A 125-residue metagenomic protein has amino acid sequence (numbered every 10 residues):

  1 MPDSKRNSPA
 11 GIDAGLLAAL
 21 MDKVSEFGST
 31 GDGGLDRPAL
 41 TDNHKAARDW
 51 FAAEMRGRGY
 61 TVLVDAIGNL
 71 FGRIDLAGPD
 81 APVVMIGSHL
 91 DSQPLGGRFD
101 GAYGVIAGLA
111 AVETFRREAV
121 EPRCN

Functional and structural regions predicted by a protein language model:
M1-G31: N-terminal hydrophobic or amphipathic helices/low-complexity stretches enriched in small/hydrophobic/Pro/Gly
K5, D32-D36, Q93-G96: Short amphipathic alpha-helical segments at helix-loop
P9, A39-L40, D100: A generic structural signal for short
D13-L20, N43, A47-F51, P82 (+2 more regions): General structural feature for long, well-ordered alpha-helical segments within catalytic domains of soluble enzymes
M21, S25-G28, D32, R58-G59 (+1 more regions): Structural signal for hydrophobic packing residues in well-ordered secondary-structure cores of soluble enzyme domains
S29-D75: A non-catalytic alpha/beta surface segment that caps or lines the substrate-entry region of metallo-dependent hydrolase
L70-Y103: Catalytic-core environment of secreted peptidases
I86, G96-N125: Alpha-helical metal-binding/catalytic segments enriched in His/Glu/Asp
